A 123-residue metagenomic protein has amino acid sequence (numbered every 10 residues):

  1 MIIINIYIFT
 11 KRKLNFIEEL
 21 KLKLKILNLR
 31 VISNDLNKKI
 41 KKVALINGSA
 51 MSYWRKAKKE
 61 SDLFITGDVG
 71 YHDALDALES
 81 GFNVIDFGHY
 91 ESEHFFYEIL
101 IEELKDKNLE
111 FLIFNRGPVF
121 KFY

Functional and structural regions predicted by a protein language model:
M1-Y123: Active-site catalytic microenvironments in core metabolic enzymes, especially phosphate/sugar-handling
